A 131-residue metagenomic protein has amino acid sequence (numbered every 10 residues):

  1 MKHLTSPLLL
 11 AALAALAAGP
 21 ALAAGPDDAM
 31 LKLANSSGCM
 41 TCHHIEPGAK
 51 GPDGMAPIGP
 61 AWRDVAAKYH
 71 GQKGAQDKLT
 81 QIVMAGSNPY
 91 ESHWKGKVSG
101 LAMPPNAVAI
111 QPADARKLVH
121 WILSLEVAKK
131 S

Functional and structural regions predicted by a protein language model:
M1-L9: Bacterial N-terminal signal peptides that target proteins for export
L9-A18: Bacterial N-terminal signal peptides
G19-G25: Sec/Tat signal peptide C-region and signal peptidase I cleavage site
G25-I45: Sequence/structural segment immediately N-terminal to covalent heme-attachment motifs in c-type and related
L31, G59, Q76-M84, N88 (+3 more regions): An amphipathic alpha-helix signature
T41, P47-Y69, M84-D114: Axial heme c-ligation environment in periplasmic c-type cytochrome domains
M103-S131: C-terminal capping alpha-helices of c-type cytochrome domains
